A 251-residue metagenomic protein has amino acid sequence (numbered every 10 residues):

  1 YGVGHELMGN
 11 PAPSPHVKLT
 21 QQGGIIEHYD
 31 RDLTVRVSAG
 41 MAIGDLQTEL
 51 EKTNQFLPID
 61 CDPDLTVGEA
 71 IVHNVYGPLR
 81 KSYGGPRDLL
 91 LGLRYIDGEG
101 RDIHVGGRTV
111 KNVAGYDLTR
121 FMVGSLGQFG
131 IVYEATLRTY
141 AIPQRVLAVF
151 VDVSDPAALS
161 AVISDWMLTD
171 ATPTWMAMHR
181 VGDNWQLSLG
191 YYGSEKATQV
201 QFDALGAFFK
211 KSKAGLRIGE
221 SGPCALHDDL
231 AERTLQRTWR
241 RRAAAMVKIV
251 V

Functional and structural regions predicted by a protein language model:
Y1-V35, E220-R242: N-terminal flexible segment immediately upstream of the FAD-binding catalytic core in FAD-dependent oxidoreductases
E6, F121-Y133: Conserved phosphate/anionic-ligand binding catalytic regions in large, soluble enzymes, centered on
L19-P63, H73-R108, P143-V151, A157: N-terminal glycine-rich flavin-associated loop
G44-D45, P156-A161, K196-A204: Short, conserved charged micro-motifs
T109-A114, T119: Flexible, small-/acidic-enriched active-site or ligand-binding loops
F150-L159, K196, K248-V251: Short, surface-exposed ligand-recognition loops at beta-strand->loop->(often short) alpha-helix junctions that present
D165-V251: C-terminal substrate-recognition/cap domain of FAD-linked oxidoreductases
